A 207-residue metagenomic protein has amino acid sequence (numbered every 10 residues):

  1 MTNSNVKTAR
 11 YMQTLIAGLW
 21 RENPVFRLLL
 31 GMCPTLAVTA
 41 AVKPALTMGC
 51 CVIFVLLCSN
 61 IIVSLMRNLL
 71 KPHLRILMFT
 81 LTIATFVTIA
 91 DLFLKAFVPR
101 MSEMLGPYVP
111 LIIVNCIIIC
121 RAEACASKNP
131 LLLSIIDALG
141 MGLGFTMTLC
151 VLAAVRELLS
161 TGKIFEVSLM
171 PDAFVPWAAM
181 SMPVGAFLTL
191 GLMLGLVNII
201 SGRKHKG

Functional and structural regions predicted by a protein language model:
M1-A17: Short, Lys/Arg-rich, polar N-terminal cytosolic tail immediately upstream of the first transmembrane signal-anchor
Q13, I135-G207: C-terminal transmembrane helix-loop-helix hairpin of multi-pass membrane proteins
L15-V25: N-terminal membrane topogenic signal
M32-L36, V52-L57, A84-D91, I113-I119 (+2 more regions): Hydrophobic core segments of alpha-helical transmembrane domains in multi-pass membrane transport and ion-translocation
V42-C58, M78, S102-I113: Structural signature of hydrophobic alpha-helical transmembrane segments
S59-P72, I119-N129, N198, G202: C-terminal ends of transmembrane helices
L70-I83, M104-P110, D137: Cytoplasmic-side transmembrane-helix entry/capping segments in multi-pass membrane proteins
I89-M104: Transmembrane alpha-helix boundary signature
